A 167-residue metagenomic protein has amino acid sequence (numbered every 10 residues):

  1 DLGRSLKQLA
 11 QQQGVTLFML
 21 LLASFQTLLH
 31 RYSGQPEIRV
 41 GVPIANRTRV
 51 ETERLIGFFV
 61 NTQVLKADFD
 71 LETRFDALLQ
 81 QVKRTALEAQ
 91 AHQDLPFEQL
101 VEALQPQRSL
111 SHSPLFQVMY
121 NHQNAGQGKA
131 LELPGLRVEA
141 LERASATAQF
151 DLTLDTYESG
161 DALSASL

Functional and structural regions predicted by a protein language model:
D1-L167: Adenylate-forming
